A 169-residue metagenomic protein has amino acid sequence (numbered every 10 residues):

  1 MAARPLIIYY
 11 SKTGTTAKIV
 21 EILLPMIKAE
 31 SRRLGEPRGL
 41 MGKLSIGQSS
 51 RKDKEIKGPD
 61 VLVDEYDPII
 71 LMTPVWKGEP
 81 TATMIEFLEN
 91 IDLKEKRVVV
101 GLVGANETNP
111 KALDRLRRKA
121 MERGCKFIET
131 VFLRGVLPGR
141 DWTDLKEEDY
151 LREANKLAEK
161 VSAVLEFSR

Functional and structural regions predicted by a protein language model:
M1-M72, K77-E89, R152-R169: N-terminal beta1-alpha1-beta2 submodule of the flavodoxin-like/Rossmannoid cofactor-binding fold
P5, K96-V100: Hydrophobic beta-strand segments of well-ordered beta-sheets in folded domains
T15, E79-P80, T108-A112, W142: Secondary-structure boundary/capping motif
E65, K94, K126-F127: Short loop/turn motifs at secondary-structure junctions
T83-F87, A112-R118, K146-E147: Charged helix-capping and loop-helix junction motifs
E89-K96, M121-R123: Short, conserved loop/helix-junction motifs that constitute active-site signature segments in enzyme catalytic cores
V99-L137: Short, glycine-/small-residue-rich phosphate/pyrophosphate-handling segment
K126-R169: A charged, well-structured terminal subsegment
